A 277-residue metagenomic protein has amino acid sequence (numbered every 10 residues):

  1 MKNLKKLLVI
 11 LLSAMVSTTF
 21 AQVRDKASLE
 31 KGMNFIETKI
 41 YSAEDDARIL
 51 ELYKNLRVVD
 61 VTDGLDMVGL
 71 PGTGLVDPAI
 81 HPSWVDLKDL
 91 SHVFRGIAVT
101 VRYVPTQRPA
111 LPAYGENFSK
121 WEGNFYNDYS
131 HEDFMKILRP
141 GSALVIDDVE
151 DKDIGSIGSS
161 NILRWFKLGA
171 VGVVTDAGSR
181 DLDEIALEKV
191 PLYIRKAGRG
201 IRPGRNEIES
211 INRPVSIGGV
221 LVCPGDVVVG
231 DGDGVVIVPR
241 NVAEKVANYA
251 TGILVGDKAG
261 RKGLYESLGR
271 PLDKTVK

Functional and structural regions predicted by a protein language model:
M1-L8: Bacterial N-terminal signal peptides that target proteins for export
S13-F20: Hydrophobic h-region of N-terminal signal peptides that target proteins for export in Gram-negative bacteria
S42-E122: N-terminal low-complexity or amphipathic/hydrophobic leaders
G74-D77, V145-D147, V173-A177, I194 (+1 more regions): General beta-strand structural signal in soluble alpha/beta enzymes
V85-K88, E122-I137: Short, charged beta->alpha transition segments
E132-D176: Extracellular/luminal Protease-associated
I162-K167, V171-G198: Ligand/cofactor pocket segment of small-molecule handling proteins
R195-T275: Acidic, glycine-rich flexible loop/linker segments
